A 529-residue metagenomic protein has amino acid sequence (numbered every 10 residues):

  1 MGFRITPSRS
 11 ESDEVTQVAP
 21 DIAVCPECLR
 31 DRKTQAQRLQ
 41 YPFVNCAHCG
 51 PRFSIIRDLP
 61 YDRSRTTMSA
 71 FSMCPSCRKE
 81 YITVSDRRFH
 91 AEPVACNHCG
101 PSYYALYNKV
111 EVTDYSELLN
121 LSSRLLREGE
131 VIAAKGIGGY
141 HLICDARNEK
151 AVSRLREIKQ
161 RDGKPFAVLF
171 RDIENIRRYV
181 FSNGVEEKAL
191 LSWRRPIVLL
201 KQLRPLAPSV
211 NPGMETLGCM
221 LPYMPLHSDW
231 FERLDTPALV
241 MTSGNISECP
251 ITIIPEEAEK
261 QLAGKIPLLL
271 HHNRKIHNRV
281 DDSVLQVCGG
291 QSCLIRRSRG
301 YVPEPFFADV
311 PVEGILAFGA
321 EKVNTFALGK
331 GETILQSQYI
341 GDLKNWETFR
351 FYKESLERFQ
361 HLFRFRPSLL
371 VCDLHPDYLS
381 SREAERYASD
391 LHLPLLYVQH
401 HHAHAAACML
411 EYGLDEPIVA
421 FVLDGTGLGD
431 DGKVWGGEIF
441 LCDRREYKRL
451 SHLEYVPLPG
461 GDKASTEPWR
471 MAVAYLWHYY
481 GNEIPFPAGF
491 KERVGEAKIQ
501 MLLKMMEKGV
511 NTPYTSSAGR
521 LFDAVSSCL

Functional and structural regions predicted by a protein language model:
M1-L529: Short acidic/glycine-rich loops and adjacent helix/strand connectors that line catalytic pockets where negatively
